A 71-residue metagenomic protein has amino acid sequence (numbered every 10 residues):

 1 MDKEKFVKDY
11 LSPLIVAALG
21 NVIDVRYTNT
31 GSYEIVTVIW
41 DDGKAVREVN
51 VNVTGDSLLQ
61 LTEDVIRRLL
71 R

Functional and structural regions predicted by a protein language model:
M1-D24, L59-R67: Negatively charged, low-complexity tracts enriched in Asp/Glu with abundant Ser/Thr
A17-L59: Acidic, low-complexity, intrinsically disordered interaction modules
L69-R71: A short, charged
